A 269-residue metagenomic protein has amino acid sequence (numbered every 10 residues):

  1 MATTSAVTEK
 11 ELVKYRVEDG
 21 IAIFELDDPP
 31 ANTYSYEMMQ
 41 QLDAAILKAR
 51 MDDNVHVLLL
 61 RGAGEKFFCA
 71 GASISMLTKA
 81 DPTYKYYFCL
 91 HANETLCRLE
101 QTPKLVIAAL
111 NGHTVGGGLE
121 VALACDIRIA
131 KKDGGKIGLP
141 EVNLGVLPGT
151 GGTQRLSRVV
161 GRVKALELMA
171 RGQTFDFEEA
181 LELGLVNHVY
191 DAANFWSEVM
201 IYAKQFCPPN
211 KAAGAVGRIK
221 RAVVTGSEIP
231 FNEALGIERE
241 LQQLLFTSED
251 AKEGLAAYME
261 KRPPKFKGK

Functional and structural regions predicted by a protein language model:
M1-R61, C97: Conserved CoA-thioester-binding segment of acyl-CoA-metabolizing enzymes
A2-K10, A256-K269: Terminal low-complexity tails and localization/encapsulation signals of metabolic enzymes
M39, T153, R162-A165, W196 (+3 more regions): A general structural signal for well-ordered alpha-helical segments in protein cores
Q41, G62-C97, T114: Glycine- (often His-adjacent) and acidic-residue-rich active-site loop that binds/positions the CoA thioester
T95, L99, A109, V115-M169 (+1 more regions): CoA-thioester-processing core
I127, E167, R171-Q173, E179 (+2 more regions): Well-ordered beta-strand positions
A130-G135, V186-G236, E249, K265-K269: C-terminal long alpha-helix characteristic of the crotonase
